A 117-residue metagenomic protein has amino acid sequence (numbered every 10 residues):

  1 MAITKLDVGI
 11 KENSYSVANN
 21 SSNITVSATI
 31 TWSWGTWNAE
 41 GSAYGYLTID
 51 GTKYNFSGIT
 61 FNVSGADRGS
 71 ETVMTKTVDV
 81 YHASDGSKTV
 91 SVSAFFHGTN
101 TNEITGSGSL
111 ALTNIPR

Functional and structural regions predicted by a protein language model:
M1-R117: Mature extracytoplasmic or otherwise solvent-exposed domains
